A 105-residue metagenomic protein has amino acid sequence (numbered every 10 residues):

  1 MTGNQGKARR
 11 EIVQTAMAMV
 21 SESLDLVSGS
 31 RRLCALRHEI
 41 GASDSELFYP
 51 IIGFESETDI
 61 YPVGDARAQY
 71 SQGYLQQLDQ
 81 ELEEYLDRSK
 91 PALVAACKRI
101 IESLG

Functional and structural regions predicted by a protein language model:
M1-G105: Acidic, Ser/Pro/Thr-rich low-complexity regulatory regions and the short amphipathic helical interaction modules they
